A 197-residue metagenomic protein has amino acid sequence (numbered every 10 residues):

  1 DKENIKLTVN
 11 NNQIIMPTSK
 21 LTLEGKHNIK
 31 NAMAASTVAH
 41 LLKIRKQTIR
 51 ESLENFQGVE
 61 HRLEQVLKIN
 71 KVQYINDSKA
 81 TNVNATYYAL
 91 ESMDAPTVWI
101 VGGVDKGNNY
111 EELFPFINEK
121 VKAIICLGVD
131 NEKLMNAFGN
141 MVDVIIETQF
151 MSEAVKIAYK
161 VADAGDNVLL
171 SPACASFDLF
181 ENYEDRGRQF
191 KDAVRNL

Functional and structural regions predicted by a protein language model:
D1-M16, Q65-V66: Acidic-glycine-rich active-site phosphate/pyrophosphate-binding loop
M16-V121: Nucleotide phosphate-binding/pyrophosphate-handling subdomain across enzymes that bind or process nucleotide phosphates
S36-A39, D178, Q189-L197: Phosphate-binding loop of NTP-binding sites
L42, K79, V144-E147, L179: A structural signal for short, well-ordered beta-strand elements
Q73, S176-F180: A short acidic, helix-capping loop that chelates divalent metal ions and anchors anionic groups
E111-D166: C-terminal helical cap/extension that packs against the catalytic core of soluble nucleotide-cofactor enzymes
L169-A173: Short beta-strands and strand-loop turn motifs
